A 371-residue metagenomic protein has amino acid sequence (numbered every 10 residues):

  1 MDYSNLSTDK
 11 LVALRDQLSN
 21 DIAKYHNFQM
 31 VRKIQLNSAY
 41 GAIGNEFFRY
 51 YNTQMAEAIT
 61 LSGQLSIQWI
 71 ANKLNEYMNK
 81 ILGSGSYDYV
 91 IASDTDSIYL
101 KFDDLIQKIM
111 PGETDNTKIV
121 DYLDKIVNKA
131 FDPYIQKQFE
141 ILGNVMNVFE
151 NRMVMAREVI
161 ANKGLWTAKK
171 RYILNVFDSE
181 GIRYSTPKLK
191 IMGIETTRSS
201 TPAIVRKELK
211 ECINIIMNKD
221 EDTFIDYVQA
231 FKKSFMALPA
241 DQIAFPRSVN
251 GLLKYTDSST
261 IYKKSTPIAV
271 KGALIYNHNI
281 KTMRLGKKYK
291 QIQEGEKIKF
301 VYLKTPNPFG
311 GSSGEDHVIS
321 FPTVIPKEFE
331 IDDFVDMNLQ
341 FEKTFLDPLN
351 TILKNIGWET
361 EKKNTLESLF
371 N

Functional and structural regions predicted by a protein language model:
M1-K33, N52, T60-T95, D103-N371: DNA-dependent DNA polymerase catalytic subunits
Q35, A39-A42: Function-dense linear segments that define catalytic or interfacial modules in macromolecule-processing proteins
N45, S97: Short, electropositive, low-hydrophobicity segments enriched in small/polar residues
E46-A58: Short, conserved non-catalytic motifs in the polymerase core
